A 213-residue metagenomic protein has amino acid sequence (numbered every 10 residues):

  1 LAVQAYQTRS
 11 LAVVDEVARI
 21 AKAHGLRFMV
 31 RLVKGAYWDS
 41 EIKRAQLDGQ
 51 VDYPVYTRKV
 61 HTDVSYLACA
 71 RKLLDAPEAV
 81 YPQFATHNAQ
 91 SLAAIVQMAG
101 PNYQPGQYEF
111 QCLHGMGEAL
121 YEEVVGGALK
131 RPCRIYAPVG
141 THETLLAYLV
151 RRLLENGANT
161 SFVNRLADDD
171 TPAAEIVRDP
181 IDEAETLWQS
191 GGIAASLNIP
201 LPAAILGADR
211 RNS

Functional and structural regions predicted by a protein language model:
L1-R211: Positively charged, amphipathic and often flexible ligand-engagement surfaces
